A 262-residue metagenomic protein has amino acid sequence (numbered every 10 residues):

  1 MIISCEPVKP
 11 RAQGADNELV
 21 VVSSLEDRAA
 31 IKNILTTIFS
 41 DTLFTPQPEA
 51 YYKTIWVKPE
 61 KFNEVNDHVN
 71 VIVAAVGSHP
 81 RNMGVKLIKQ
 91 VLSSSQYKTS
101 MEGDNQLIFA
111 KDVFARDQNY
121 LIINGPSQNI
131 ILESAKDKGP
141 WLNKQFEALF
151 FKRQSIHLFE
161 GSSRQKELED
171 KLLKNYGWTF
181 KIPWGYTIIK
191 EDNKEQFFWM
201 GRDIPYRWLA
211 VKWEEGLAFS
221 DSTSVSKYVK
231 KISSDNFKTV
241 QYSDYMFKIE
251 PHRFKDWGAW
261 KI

Functional and structural regions predicted by a protein language model:
M1-G14: Bacterial Sec-dependent N-terminal signal peptides
P7-V8, I55-W56, E60-V71: Extended repeat-based interaction scaffolds and adjacent low-complexity, acidic/S/T/P-biased segments that form broad
R11-A30, N70-A75: Short hydrophobic beta-strand segments
E18-E26, D41-E49, W56-E60, P183-K248: Secretory pathway targeting signatures of secreted, lumenal, and periplasmic proteins
F39-W56, S95-M101, A115-Q118, A148 (+1 more regions): Structural alpha-beta junctions
K61-N63, D67, V76-I123, F237-I262: Signature of long, low-cysteine stretches enriched in small and polar/charged residues
Q90, G103-K171: Long, acidic/polar, low-complexity amphipathic helices and coiled-coil-like
L173-P183: N-terminal helix-cap/turn-to-beta initiation motif at the start of protein domains
